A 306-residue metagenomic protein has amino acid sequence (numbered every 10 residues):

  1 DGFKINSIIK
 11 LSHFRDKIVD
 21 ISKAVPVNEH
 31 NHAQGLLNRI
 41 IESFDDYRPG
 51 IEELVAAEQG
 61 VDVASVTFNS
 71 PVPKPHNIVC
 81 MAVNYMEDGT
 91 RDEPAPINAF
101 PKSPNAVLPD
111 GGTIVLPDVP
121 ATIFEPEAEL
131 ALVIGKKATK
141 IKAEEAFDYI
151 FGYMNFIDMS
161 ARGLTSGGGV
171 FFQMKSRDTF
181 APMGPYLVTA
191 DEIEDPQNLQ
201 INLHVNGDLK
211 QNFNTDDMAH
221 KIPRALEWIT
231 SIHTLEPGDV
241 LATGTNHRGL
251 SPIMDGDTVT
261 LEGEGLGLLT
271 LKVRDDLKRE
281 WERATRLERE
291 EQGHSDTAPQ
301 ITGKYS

Functional and structural regions predicted by a protein language model:
D1-I97, T260, E280-E282, L287-S306: N-terminal non-catalytic cap/leader segment that marks the start of a structured domain
Y47, E52, A64-T67, V115 (+1 more regions): Catalytic-pocket segment enriched in acidic/His residues
T67-S70, E87-G89, V115-F124, A138-E145 (+2 more regions): A generic local secondary-structure boundary/capping motif
P73, C80, P109, E125-E127 (+2 more regions): Residue-level recognition of short, solvent-exposed, well-ordered loop/turn junctions that link secondary-structure
E93-D110, P126, T258-G265: Structural signature of FAD isoalloxazine-binding scaffolds in flavoprotein oxidoreductases
P109-V133: A structural-propensity feature for long, helix-poor, extended segments
P126-K137, L226, G238: Short, conserved beta-strand element in jelly-roll/cupin
I134, I141-F156: RNA pseudouridine synthases
